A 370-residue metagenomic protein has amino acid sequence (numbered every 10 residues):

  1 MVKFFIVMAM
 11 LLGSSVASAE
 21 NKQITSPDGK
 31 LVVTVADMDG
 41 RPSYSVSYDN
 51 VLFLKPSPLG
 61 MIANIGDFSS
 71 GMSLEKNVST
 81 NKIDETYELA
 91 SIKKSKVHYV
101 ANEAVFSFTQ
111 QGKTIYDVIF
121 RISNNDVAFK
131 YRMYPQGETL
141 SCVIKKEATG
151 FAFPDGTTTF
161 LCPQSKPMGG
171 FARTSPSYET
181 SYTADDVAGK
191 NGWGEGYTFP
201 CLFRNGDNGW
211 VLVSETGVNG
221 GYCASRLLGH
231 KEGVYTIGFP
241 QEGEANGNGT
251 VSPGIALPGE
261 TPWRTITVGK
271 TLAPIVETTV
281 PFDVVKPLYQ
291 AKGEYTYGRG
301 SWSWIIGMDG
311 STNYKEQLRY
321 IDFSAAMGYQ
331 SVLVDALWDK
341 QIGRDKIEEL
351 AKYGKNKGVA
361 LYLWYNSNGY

Functional and structural regions predicted by a protein language model:
F4-G13: Sec-dependent N-terminal signal peptides
S15-A19: Sec/Tat signal peptide C-region and signal peptidase I cleavage site
N21-P281: N-terminal accessory beta-strand-rich subdomains and adjacent acidic, glycine-rich linkers that precede catalytic cores
P176, Q290, E348-E349: Short alpha-helical interface elements
N248-P253, L257-R319, A325-G328: Glycine-enriched loop-and-adjacent helix/strand subsegments that border the catalytic/binding cleft of enzyme cores
Y297-Y370: Substrate-binding cleft of carbohydrate-active enzyme catalytic domains
